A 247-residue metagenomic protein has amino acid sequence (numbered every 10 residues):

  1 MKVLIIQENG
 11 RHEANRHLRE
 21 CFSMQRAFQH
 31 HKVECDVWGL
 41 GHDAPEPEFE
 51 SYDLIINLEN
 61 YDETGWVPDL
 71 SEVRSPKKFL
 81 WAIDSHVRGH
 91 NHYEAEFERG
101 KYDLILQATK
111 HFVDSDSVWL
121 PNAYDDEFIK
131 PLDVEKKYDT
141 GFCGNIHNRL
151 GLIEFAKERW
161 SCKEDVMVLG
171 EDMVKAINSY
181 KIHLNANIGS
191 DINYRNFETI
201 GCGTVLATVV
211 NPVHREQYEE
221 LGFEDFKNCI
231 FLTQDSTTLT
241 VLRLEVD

Functional and structural regions predicted by a protein language model:
K2-F231: Nucleotide-sugar donor-binding catalytic core of glycosyltransferases
K227-D247: C-terminal "capping" alpha-helix adjacent to the active site of nucleotide-linked donor transferases in cell-envelope
